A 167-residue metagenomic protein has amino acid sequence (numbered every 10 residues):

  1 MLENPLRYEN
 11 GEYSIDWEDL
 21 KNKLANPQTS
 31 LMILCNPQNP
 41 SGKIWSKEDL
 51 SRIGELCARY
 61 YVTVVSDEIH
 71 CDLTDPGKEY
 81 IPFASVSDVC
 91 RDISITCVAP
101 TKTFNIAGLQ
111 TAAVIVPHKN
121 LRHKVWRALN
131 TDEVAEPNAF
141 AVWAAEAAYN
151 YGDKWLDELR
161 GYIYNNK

Functional and structural regions predicted by a protein language model:
M1-E3, G161-K167: Short, intrinsically disordered, charge-balanced linker/junction segments flanking boundaries in proteins
L2-P5, F83, C97: Hydrophobic residues at beta-strand termini and immediately following loops that shape nucleotide-binding pockets
L6-K78: Active-site phosphate-binding strand-loop segment of PLP-dependent enzymes
L20-N22, P82-A84, A113-I115: Short, hinge-like loop/turn segments at secondary-structure boundaries
L56-A58, S87-C90: Short, conserved loop/helix-junction motifs that constitute active-site signature segments in enzyme catalytic cores
G77-I81, R91: Substrate-gripping "pore-loop 1 plus following alpha2 helix"
D88-Y164: Conserved core segment of the aminotransferase class I/II
